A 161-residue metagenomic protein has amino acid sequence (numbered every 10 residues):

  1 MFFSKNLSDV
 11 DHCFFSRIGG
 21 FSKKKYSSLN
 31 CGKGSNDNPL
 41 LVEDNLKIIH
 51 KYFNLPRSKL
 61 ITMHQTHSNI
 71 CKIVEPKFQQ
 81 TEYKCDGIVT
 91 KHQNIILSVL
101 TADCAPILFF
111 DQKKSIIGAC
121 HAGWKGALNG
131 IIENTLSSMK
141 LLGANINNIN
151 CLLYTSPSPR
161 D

Functional and structural regions predicted by a protein language model:
M1-K24: Conserved nucleotide-ligand handling architecture
I18-G20, T101-P106, S156: Short glycine-enriched loops at secondary-structure junctions
L29-D37, L41: Contiguous C-terminal substrate-recognition/catalytic subdomains in enzyme active sites
P39, E43-A122: Phosphate-centric recognition/catalysis
V42-L46, N129-K140: Short, well-ordered amphipathic alpha-helical segments that serve as non-catalytic structural scaffolds within diverse
F53, M139-N148: Phosphate/pyrophosphate-binding loops at sites that engage ATP/ADP/AMP, CoA/4′-phosphopantetheine, polyphosphate
T62, N147-L153: Beta-strand segments within the central parallel beta-sheet cores of soluble alpha/beta enzyme folds
L128, Y154-D161: Conserved small/polar residues in nucleotide/adenosyl-binding loops
